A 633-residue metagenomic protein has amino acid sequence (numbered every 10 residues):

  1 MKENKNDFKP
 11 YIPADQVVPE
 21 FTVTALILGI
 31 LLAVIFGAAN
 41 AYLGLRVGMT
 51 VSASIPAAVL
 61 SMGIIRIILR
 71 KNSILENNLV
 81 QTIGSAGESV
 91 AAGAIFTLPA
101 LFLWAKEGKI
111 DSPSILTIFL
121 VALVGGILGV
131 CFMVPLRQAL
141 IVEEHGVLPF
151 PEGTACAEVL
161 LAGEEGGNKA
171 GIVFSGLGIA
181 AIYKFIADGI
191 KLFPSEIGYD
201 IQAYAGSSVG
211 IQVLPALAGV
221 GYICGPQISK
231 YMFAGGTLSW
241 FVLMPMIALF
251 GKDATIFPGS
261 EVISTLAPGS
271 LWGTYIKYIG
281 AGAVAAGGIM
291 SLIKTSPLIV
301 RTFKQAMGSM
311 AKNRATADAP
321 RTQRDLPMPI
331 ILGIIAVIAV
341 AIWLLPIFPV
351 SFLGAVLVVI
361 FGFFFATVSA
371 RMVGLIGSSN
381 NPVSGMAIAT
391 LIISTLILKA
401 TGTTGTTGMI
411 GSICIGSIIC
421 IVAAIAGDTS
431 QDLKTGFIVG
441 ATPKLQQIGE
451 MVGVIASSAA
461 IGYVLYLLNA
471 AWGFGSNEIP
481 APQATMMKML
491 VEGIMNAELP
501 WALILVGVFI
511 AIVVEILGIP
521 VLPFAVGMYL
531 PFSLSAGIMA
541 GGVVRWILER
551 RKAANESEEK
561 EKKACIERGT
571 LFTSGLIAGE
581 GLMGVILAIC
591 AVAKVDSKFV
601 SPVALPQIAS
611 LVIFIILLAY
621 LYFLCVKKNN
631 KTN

Functional and structural regions predicted by a protein language model:
M1-N633: Alpha-helical multipass membrane-protein architecture
